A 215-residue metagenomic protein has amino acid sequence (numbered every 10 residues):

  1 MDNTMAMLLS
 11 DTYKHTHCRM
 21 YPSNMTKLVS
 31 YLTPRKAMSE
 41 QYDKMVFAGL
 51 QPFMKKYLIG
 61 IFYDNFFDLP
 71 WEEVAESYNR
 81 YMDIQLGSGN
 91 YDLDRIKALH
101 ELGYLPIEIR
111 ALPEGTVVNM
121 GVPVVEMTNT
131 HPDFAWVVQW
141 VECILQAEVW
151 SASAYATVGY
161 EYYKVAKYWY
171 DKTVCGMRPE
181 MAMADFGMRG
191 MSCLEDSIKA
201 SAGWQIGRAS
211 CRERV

Functional and structural regions predicted by a protein language model:
D2-Q41, N90-Y91, K97-P106, R110-R214: Buried, small/hydrophobic-residue-enriched core segments of structured protein domains
V29-Y91: Low-complexity, highly charged intrinsically disordered N-terminal segments that act as targeting/localization
